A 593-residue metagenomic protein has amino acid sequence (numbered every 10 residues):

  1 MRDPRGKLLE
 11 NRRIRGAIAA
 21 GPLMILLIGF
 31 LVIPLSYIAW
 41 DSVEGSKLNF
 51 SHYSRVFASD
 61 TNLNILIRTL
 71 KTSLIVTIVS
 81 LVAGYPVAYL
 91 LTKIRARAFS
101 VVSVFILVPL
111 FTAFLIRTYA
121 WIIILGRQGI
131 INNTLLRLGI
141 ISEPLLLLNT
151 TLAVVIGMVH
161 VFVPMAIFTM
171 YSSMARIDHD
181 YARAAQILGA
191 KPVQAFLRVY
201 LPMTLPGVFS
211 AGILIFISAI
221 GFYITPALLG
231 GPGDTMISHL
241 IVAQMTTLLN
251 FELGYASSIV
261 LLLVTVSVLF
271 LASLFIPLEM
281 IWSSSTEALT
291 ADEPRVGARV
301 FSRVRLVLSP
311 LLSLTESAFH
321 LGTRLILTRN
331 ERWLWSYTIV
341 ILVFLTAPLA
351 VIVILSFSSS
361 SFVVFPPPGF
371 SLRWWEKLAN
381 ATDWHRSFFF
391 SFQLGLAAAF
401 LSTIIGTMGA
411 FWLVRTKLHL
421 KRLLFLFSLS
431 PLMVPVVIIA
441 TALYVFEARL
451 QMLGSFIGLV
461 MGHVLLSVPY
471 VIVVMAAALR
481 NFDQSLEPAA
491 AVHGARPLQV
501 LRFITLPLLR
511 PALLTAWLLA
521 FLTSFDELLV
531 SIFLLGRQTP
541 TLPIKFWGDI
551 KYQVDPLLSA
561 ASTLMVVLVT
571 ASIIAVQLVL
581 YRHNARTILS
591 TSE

Functional and structural regions predicted by a protein language model:
M1-G21, F99, L274-I339, L578-E593: Transmembrane alpha-helical segments of polytopic membrane transport and secretion proteins
N11-S46, S59-A175, V199-Y223, G230 (+10 more regions): Membrane-water interface segments at the C-terminal ends of transmembrane alpha-helices in multi-pass inner-membrane
K47-A58, N133, G233-T246, P366-N380 (+1 more regions): Short hydrophobic, aromatic-rich alpha-helical segments embedded in or entering the lipid bilayer of multi-pass
Y171-Q186, K191-P192, A476-L486: Membrane-helix/interface signature in polytopic inner-membrane proteins
R183, W335, P488, V492: Acidic donor-binding helix in nucleotide-sugar-dependent glycosyltransferases
L188-G189, P202, H493-A495, P507: Glycine/proline-centered hinge or cleavage motifs at structural transition points of membrane proteins
K191-P192, H419, R496-P497, L509: Short coil/turn motifs that cap or connect alpha-helices
